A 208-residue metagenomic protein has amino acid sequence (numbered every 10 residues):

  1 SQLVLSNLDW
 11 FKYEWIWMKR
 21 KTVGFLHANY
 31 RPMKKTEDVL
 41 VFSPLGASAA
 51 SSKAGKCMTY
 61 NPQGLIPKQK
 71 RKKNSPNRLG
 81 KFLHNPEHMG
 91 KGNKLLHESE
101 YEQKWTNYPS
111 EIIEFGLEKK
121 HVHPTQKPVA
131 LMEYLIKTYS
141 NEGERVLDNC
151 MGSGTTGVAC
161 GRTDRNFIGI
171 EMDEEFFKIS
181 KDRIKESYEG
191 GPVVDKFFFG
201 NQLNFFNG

Functional and structural regions predicted by a protein language model:
S1-I170, E175-I179: Core catalytic lobe of class I
S187-G208: S-adenosyl-L-methionine
